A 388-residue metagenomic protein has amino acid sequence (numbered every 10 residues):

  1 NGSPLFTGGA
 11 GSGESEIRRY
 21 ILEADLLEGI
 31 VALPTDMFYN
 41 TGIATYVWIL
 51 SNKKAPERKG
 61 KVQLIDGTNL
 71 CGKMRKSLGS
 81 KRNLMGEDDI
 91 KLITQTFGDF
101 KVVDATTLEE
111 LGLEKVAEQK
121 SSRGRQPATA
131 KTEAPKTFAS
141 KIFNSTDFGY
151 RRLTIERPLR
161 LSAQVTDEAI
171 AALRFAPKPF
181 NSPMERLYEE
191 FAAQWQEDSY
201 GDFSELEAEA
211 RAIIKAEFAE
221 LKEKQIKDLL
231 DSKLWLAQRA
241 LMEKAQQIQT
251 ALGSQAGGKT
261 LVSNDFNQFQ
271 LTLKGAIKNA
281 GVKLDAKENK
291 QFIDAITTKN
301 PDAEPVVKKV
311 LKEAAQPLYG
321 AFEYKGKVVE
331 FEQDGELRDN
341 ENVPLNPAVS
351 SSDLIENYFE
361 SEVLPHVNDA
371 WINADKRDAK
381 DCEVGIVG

Functional and structural regions predicted by a protein language model:
G2-G388: A conserved structural/catalytic subdomain of Rossmann-like adenosyl-cofactor enzymes
